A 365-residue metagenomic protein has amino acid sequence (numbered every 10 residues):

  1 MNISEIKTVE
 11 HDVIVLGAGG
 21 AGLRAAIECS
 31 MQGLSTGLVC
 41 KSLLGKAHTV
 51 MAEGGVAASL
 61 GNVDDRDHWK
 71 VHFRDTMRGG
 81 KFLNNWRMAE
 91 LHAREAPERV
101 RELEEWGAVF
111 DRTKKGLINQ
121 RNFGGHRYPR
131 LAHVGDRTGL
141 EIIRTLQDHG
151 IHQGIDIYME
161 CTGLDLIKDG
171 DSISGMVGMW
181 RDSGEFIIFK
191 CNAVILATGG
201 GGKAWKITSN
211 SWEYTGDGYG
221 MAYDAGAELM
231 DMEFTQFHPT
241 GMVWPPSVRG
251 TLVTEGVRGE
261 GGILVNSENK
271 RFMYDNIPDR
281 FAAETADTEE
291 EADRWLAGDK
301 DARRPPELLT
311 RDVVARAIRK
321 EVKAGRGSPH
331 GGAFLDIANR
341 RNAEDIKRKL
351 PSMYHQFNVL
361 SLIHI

Functional and structural regions predicted by a protein language model:
M1-V13, M31: Extreme N-terminal leader/targeting segments of oxidoreductases
V13-L38: N-terminal Rossmann-like FAD-binding beta1-loop-alpha1 element of flavoenzymes
G19-G20, L43, R137, G201-G202: Residue-level detector of alpha-helix initiation sites
M31-A52: Glycine-rich FAD pyrophosphate-binding loop
L44, M221, A227-V359: An anion/pyrophosphate-binding glycine-rich loop and adjacent beta-alpha core in soluble alpha-beta enzymes
A58-H92: Glycine-rich active-site loop/strand segments that organize a redox cofactor
R99, E104-E185, K190, A197 (+3 more regions): Conserved redox-cofactor binding core of oxidoreductases
I363-I365: Conserved small/polar residues in nucleotide/adenosyl-binding loops
